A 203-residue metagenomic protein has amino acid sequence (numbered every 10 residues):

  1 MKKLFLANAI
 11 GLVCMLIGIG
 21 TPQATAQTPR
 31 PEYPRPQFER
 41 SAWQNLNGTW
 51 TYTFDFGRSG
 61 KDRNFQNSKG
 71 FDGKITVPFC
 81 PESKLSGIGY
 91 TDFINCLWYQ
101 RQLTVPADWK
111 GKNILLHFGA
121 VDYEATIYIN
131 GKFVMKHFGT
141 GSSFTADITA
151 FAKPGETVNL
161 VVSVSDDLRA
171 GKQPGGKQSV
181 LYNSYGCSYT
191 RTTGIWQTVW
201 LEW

Functional and structural regions predicted by a protein language model:
M1-Q27: Bacterial Sec-dependent N-terminal signal peptides
A24-T51, R58: N-terminal pre-domain segments of enzymes
P31-E32, P36-Q37, T53-D55, Y90 (+1 more regions): Accessory beta-strand-rich segments of carbohydrate-active enzymes
A42-N45, N67, N95, R191-T192: Generic detector of ordered secondary-structure context
T53-R63, S83-S86: Short, solvent-exposed loop/turn elements at domain surfaces
K61-G73: Short Gly/aromatic-enriched secondary-structure transition segments
D72-K74, S86-G87, T91: Histidine-centered catalytic/metal-coordination loop motif
I75-V77, P81: Acidic, small-polar-rich N-terminal luminal/periplasmic segments of exported/outer-membrane proteins
